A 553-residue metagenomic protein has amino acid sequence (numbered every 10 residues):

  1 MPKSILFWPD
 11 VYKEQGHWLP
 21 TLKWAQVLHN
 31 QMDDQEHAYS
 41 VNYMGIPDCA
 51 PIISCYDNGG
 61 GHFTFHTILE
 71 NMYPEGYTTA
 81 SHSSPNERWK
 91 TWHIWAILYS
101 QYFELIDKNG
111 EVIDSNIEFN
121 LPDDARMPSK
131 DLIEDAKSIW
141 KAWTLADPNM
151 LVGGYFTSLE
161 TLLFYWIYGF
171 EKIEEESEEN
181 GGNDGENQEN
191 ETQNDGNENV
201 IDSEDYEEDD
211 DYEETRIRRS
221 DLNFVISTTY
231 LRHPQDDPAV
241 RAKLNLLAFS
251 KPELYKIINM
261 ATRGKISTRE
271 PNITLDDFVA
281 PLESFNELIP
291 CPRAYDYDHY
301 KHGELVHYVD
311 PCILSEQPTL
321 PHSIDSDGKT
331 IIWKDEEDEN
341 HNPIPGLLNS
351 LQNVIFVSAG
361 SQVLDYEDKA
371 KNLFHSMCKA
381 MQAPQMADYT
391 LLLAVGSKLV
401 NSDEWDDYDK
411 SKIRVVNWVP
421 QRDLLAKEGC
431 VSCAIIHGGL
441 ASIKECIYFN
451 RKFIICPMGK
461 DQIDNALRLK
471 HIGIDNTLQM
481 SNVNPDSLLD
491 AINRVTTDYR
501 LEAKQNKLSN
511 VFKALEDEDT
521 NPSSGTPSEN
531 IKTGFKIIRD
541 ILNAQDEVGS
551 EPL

Functional and structural regions predicted by a protein language model:
P2-S4, M32-N42, P47-D388, S402-K410 (+4 more regions): Nucleotide-sugar-dependent glycosyltransferase catalytic domains
P9, L22-A25, H29, P47 (+2 more regions): A donor-sugar binding/catalytic signature common to diverse glycosyltransferases and related nucleotide-sugar
P9-K23, L364-E367: A short, glycine/small-residue-rich beta-strand->loop->alpha-helix junction that serves as a flexible
Q15-D34, M377-C378: Histidine-anchored nucleotide/phosphate-binding helix
F63-Y73, G438, I455-G459, T477-N482: Short beta->alpha connector loops at strand-helix junctions that form conserved, small/polar/Pro-enriched
A136, Y389-H437, A441-I443: Donor nucleotide-activated moiety binding/catalytic core segment of transferases that use nucleotide-activated donors
D403-D409, R414-N417, I447-V495, L501-E502: Nucleotide-sugar donor-binding patch of glycosyltransferase catalytic domains
D475-N476, S481-P485, N493-S524, S528 (+1 more regions): Conserved donor-nucleotide binding/catalytic region of nucleotide-linked donor-dependent transferases
